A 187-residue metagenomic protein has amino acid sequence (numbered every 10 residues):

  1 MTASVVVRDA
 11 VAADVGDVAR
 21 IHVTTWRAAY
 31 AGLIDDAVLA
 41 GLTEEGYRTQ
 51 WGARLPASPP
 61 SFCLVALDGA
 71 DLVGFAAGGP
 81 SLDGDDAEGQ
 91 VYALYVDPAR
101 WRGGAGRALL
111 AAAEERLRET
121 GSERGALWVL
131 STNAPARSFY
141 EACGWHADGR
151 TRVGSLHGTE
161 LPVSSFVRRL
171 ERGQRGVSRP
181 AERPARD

Functional and structural regions predicted by a protein language model:
V5, D9-V15, R20-W101, R107-A112 (+3 more regions): Acetyl-CoA-dependent GNAT
D36, P98, G121-S122, W128: A short, structure-level motif marking secondary-structure boundaries and short turns
E88-G89, E123-R137, E141-D187: C-terminal "cap" of GNAT-fold acetyltransferases
G103, T120-E123: Short coil/turn segments at alpha/beta junctions that flank glycine-rich nucleotide-binding fingerprints
E114, R118, G125-A126: C-terminal extensions
